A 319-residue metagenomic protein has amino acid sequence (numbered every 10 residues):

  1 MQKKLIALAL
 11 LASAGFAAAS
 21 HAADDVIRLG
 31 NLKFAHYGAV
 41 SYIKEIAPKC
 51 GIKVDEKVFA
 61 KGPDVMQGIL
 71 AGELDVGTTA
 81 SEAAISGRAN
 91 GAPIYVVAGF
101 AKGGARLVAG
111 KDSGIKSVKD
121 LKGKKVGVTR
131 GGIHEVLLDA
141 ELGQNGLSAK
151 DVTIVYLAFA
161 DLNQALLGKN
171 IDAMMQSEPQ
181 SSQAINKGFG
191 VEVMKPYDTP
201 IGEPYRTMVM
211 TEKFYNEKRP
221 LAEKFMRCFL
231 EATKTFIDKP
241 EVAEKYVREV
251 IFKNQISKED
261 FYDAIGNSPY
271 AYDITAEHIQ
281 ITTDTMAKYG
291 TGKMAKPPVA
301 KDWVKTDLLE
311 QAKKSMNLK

Functional and structural regions predicted by a protein language model:
M1-A7: Bacterial N-terminal signal peptides that target proteins for export
A7-G15: Bacterial N-terminal signal peptides
F16-A23: Sec/Tat signal peptide C-region and signal peptidase I cleavage site
A23-S148, T153-F159, A165, D172-E178 (+2 more regions): Short, glycine-/small- and polar/acidic-enriched structural segments that line small-molecule recognition paths
E82-A83, V155, A160-V250: Pocket-lining segment of extracytoplasmic ligand-binding domains
N216-A295: Secondary-structure end/capping motifs
A287-K319: Conserved C-terminal helix/tail region of periplasmic/extracytoplasmic solute-binding proteins
